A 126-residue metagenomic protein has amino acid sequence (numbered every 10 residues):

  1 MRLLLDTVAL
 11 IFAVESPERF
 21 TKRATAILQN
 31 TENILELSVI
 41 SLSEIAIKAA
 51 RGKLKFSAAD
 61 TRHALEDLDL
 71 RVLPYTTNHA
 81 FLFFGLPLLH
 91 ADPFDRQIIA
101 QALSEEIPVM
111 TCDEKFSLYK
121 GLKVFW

Functional and structural regions predicted by a protein language model:
M1-L37, R51-H63, D67, E105 (+1 more regions): Short, well-structured N-terminal submotif of metal-dependent ribonuclease cores
L10, L42, A80, F116-S117: A generic structural signal for short hydrophobic patches within well-formed alpha-helices
L37-I40, Y75: Short glycine/serine/threonine-enriched helix-capping/active-site loop that flanks the nucleotide-sugar donor pocket
I45: Phosphate/NTP-binding elements of NTP-utilizing enzymes
K48: ABC-type ATPase nucleotide-binding domain
A58, D67-E114, F125: Active-site neighborhoods of divalent-metal-dependent phosphate/nucleic-acid chemistry enzymes
G121-K123: Ligand-binding "clamshell"
